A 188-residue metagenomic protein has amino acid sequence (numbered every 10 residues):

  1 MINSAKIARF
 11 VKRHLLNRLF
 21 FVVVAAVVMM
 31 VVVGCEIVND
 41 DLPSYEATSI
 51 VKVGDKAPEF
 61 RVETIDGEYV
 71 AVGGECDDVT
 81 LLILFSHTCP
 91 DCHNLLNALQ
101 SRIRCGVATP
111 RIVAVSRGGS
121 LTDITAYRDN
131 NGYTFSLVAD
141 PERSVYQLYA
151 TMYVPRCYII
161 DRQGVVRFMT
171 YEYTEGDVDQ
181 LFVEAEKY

Functional and structural regions predicted by a protein language model:
M1-E59, D179-F182: N-terminal targeting signals for export/organelle localization
A57-P58, T80, V154-R156: Short loop/turn microsegments at loop-to-beta-strand junctions
V70-G73, R167: Generic structural signal for well-ordered beta-strand positions
V72-H93: Short active-site neighborhood of thiol/selenol oxidoreductases, capturing the structured segment around
H93-N131, S144-L148: Structural microenvironment flanking redox-active thiols in thiol-disulfide oxidoreductases
D129-Y133, P141-A185: Thiol/disulfide oxidoreductase modules built on the thioredoxin-like
